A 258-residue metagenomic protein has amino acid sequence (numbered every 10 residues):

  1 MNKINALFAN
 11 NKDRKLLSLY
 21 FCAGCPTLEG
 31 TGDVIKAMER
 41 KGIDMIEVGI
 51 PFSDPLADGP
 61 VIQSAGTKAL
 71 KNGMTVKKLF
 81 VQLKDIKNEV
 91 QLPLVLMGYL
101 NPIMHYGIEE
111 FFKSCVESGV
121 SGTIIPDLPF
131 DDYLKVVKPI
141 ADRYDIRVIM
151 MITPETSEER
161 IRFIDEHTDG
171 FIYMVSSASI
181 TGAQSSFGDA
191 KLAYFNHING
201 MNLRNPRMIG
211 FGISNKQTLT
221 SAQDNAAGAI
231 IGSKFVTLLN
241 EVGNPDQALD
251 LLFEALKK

Functional and structural regions predicted by a protein language model:
M1-N10, L28, S53-I62, M74-K84 (+6 more regions): Active-site-adjacent beta->alpha loops and helix N-cap segments on the catalytic face of soluble alpha/beta enzymes
L17-F21, I46-V48, L94-G98, T123-I125 (+4 more regions): Hydrophobic faces of well-ordered beta-strands that scaffold small-molecule active sites in alpha/beta enzyme cores
L28-M38, T156-H167, I209, I213-A229: Catalytic cores of alpha/beta
M45, I50-F52, Q63-L128: Active-site beta->alpha loop and helix N-cap motifs at the rims of alpha/beta catalytic domains
M45-D54, V120-D132, I172-A183, N225-N244: Glycine-rich phosphate-binding active-site loops on the catalytic face of alpha/beta enzymes
V61-V95, P139-T153, D189-R207, A248-K258: Alpha-helix-loop-beta-strand connector modules within alpha/beta enzyme cores
K71-M74, G119-Y133, R147-T156, V175: Catalytic beta/alpha-barrel core
L79, H197-N205, S214-K258: Alpha/beta catalytic cores of nucleotide-metabolism and tRNA/nucleoside-modifying enzymes
